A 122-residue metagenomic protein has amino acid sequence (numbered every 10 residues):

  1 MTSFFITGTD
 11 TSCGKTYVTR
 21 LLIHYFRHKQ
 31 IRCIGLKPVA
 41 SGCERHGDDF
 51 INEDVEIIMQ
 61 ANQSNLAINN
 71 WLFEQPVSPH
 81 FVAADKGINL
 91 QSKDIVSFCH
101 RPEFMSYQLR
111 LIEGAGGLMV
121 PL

Functional and structural regions predicted by a protein language model:
M1-T2, S106: Extreme N-terminus of proteins, especially the signal/transit-peptide cleavage junction and the first residues
S3, Y17-N89, K93, F98-P102: N-terminal phosphate/diphosphate-binding loop that engages ATP/GTP or pyrophosphate donors across diverse enzyme folds
I6-T7: Hydrophobic anchor at the beta1->P-loop junction of P-loop NTPases
D10: Conserved glycine-rich cofactor-binding loop
C13-G14: Conserved glycine(s) of the Walker
I95, C99-E103, Y107-L122: Switch II (G3) loop of P-loop NTPases
